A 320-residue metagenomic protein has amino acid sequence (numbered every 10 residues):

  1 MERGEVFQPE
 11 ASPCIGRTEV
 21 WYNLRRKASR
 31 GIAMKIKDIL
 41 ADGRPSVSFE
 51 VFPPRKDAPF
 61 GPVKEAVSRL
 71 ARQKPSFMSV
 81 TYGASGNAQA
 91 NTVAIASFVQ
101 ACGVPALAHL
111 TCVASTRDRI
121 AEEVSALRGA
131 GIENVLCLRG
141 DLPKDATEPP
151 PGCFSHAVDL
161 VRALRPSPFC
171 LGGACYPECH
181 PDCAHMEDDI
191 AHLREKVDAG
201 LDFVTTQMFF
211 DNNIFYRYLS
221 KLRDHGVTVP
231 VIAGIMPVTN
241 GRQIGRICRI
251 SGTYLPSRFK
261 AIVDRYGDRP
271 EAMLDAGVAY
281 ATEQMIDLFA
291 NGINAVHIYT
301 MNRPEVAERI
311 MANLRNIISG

Functional and structural regions predicted by a protein language model:
E5-V6, A11-P13, A28: Intrinsically disordered, low-complexity segments enriched in serine/proline and basic residues
I32-F49, K56, G320: N-terminal amphipathic alpha-helix/helix-capping segment at the start of soluble metabolic enzymes
M34-K37, F60-S68, G86-V104: Glycine-rich, positively charged N-terminal anion/phosphate-binding segment
S48-P62, L107-D118, G172-D188, Y266-A279: Active-site mouth loops of central-metabolism enzymes
E50, M78, L127, K196 (+3 more regions): Conserved, mostly hydrophobic/aromatic
V51-P54, T81-S85, H109-S115, G140-L142 (+4 more regions): Active-site beta-loop-alpha junctions enriched in small/polar residues
F60, G86-S97, T116-E122, L142-A163 (+3 more regions): Active-site-adjacent beta->alpha loops and helix N-cap segments on the catalytic face of soluble alpha/beta enzymes
G152-Y176, D224-V278, E283, L314-G320: Active-site pocket-lining/capping segments in soluble small-molecule metabolic enzymes
